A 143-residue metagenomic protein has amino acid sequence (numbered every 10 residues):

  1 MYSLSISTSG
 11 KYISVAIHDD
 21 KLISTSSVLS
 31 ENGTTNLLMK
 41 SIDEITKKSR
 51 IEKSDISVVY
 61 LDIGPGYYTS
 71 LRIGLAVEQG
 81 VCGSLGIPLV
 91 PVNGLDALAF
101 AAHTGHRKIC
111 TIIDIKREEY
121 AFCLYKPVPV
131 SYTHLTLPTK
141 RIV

Functional and structural regions predicted by a protein language model:
M1-L61: N-terminal beta-alpha supersecondary unit
S3-S5, Y60-D62, S70, I109-I112: Short glycine-aspartate micro-motif
A16, A101-H103, A121-L124: Short, well-ordered secondary-structure micro-motifs
I45-S49, S84, A102: Stable alpha-helical structural segments in soluble proteins, enriched in small hydrophobic residues
V58-L89: DPxDG-like acidic metal-binding loop motif
P91-C110: Conserved phosphate-binding catalytic cores of ATP/NTP-utilizing and phosphoryl-transfer enzymes
T111-Y132: Beta-strand/loop-alpha-helix module characteristic of Rossmann-like adenine-cofactor folds
T133-T139: Conserved small/polar residues in nucleotide/adenosyl-binding loops
